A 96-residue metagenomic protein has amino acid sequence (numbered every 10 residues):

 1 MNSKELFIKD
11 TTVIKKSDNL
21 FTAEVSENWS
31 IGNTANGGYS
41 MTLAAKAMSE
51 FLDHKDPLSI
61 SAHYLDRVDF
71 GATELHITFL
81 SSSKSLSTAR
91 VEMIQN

Functional and structural regions predicted by a protein language model:
M1-N96: Terminal targeting signals and extreme-terminal segments of soluble enzymes
